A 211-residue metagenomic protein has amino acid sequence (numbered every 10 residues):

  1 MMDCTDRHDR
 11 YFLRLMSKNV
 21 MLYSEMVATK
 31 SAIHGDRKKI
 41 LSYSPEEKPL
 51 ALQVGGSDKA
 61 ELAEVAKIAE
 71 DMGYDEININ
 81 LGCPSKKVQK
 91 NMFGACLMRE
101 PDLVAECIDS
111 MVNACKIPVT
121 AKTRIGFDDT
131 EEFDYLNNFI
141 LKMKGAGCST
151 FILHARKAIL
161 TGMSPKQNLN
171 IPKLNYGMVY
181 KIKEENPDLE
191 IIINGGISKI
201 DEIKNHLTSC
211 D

Functional and structural regions predicted by a protein language model:
M1-D211: Flavin-dependent oxidoreductase catalytic cores
